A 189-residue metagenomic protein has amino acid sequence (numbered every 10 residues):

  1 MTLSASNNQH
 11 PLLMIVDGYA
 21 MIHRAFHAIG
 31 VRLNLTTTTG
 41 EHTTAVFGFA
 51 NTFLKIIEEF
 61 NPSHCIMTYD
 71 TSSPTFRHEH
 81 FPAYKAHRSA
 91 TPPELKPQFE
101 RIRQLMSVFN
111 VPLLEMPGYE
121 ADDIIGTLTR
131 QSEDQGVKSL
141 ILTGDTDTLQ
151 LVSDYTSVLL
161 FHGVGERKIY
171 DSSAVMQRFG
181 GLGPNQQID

Functional and structural regions predicted by a protein language model:
M1-I66, D70, F76-R77, F81: Non-catalytic, usually N-terminal nucleic-acid engagement modules in DNA/RNA processing proteins
T2-N8, L33-T36, A86-D189: Extended two-metal-dependent nuclease catalytic cores across DNA- and RNA-processing enzymes
